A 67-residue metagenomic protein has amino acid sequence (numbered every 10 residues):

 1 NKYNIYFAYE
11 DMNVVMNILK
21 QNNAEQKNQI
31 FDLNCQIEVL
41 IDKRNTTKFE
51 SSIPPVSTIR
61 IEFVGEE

Functional and structural regions predicted by a protein language model:
N1-D11: Short glycine-/aliphatic-rich beta-strand segments at the starts of folded cytosolic domains
N1-K2, N22-E25: A broad, low-specificity signal for short, low-complexity segments enriched in glycine/proline and polar/charged
I5, I37-V39: A structural signal for short, well-ordered beta-strand segments
V15-K20, K48-S57: Short amphipathic alpha-helices in soluble, non-transmembrane regions that often serve as interface/regulatory elements
E25-F31, V56-E67: Conserved short beta-strand edge segments in small beta-sheet-based binding/regulatory domains
V39-D42, T46: Terminal, non-globular segments
